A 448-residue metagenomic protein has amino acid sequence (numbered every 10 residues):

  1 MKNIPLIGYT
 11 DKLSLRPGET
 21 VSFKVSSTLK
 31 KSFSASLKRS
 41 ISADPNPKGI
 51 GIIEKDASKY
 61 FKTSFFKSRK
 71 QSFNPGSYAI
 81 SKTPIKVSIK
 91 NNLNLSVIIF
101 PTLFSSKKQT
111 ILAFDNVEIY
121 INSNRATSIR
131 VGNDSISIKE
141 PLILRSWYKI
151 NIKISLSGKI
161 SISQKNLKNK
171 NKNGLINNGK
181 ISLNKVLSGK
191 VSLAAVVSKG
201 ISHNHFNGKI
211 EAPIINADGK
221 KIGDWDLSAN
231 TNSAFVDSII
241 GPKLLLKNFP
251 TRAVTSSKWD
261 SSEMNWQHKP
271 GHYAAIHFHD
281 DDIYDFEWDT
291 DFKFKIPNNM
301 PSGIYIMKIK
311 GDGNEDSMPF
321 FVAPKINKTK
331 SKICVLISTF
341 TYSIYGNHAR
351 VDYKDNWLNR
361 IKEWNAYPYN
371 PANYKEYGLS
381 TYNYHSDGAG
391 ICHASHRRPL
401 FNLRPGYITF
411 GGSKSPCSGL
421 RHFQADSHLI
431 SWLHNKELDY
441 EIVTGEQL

Functional and structural regions predicted by a protein language model:
M1, I7, N91, K185-G189 (+2 more regions): Low-complexity, Pro/Ser/Thr- and charge-rich linker/hinge segments at domain boundaries
Y9-S32, S36-A43, I50-I52, A57-P75 (+2 more regions): Ligand-binding face of N-terminal immunoglobulin V-set domains in extracellular IgSF glycoproteins
D11-L13, P84, T102, P297 (+1 more regions): Residue-level recognition of the GNAT/N-acetyltransferase active site
R16-T20, S146, K199-K209, D291-V335 (+2 more regions): Conserved, well-structured beta-alpha core segment at the onset of a catalytic domain
P17-S22, D44-S262: Extracellular glycan-associated modules
V25, P84, N91, I214-K221 (+2 more regions): Extended amphipathic secondary-structure runs
K30, K38-S40, V254-Y284, N314-L448: Aromatic-Pro/Gly-enriched surface loop or interdomain linker that acts as a lid/target-recognition segment
S88-K90, I143, K185-L187, M300 (+3 more regions): Extracellular/periplasmic catalytic domains that process cell-envelope and extracellular macromolecules
